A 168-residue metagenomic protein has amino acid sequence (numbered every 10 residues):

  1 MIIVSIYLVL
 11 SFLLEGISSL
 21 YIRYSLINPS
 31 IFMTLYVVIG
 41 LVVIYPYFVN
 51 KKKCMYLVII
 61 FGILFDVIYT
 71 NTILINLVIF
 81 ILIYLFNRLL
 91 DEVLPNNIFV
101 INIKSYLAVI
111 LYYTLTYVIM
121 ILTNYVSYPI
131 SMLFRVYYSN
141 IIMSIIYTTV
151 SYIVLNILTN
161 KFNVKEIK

Functional and structural regions predicted by a protein language model:
M1-K168: Terminal, non-globular segments
